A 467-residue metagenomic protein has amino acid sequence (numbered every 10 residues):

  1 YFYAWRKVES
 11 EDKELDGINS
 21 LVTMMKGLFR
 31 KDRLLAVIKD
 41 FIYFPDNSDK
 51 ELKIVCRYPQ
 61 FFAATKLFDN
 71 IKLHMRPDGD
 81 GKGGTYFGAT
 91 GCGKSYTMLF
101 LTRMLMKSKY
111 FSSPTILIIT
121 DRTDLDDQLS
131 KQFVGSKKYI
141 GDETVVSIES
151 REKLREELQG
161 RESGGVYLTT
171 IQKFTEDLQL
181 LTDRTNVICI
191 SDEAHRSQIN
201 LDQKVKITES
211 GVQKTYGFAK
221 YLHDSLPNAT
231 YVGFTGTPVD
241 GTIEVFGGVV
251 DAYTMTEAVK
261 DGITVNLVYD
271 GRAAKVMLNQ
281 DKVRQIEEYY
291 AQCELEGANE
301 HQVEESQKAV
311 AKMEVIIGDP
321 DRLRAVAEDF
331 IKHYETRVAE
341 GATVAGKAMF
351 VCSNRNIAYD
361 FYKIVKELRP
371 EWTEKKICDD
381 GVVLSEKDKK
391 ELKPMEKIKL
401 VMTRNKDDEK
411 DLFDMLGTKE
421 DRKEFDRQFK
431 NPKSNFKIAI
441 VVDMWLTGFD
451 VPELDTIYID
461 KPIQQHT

Functional and structural regions predicted by a protein language model:
Y1-T120, D124-I140, E162-V166, R184-N186 (+2 more regions): ATP-dependent helicase/translocase motor core
L15, I243-A345, Y362-K363, E367 (+1 more regions): Interdomain helical connector at the RecA1-RecA2 junction of SF1/SF2 helicase-like NTPases
M75-K82, F111-S112, G160-S163, D177-I188 (+3 more regions): Short basic/glycine-enriched coil/helix segment immediately N-terminal to the Walker B
A89-T90, H195, T215-T242: Conserved helicase ATPase motor motifs in RecA-like P-loop NTPase domains
V134-L180: Inter-Walker segment of RecA-like/P-loop motor cores
S163-Y221, E420-R427, V441-D443: Conserved RecA-like ASCE ATPase "motif II neighborhood" in helicase/translocase motors
N186, I438-V441, W445-P462: A short beta-strand element within the Helicase C-terminal
V310-A439: Conserved C-terminal RecA-like helicase domain
